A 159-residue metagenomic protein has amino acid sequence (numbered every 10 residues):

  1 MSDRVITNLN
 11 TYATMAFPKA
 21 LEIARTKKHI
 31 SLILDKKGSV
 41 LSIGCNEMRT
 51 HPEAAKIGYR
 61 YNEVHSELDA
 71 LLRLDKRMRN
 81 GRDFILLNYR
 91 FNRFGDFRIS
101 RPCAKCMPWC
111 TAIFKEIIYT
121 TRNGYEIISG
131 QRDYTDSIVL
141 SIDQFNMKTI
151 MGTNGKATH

Functional and structural regions predicted by a protein language model:
M1-H159: Zinc-dependent deaminase catalytic domain
